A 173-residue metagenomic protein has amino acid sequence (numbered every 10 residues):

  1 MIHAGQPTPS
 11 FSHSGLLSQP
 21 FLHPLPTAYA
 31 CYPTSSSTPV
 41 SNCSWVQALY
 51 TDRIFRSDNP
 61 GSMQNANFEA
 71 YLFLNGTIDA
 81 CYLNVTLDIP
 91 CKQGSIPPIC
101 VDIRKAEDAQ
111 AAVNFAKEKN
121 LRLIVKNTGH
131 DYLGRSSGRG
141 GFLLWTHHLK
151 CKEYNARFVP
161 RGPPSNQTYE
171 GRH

Functional and structural regions predicted by a protein language model:
M1-H173: N-terminal accessory segments
